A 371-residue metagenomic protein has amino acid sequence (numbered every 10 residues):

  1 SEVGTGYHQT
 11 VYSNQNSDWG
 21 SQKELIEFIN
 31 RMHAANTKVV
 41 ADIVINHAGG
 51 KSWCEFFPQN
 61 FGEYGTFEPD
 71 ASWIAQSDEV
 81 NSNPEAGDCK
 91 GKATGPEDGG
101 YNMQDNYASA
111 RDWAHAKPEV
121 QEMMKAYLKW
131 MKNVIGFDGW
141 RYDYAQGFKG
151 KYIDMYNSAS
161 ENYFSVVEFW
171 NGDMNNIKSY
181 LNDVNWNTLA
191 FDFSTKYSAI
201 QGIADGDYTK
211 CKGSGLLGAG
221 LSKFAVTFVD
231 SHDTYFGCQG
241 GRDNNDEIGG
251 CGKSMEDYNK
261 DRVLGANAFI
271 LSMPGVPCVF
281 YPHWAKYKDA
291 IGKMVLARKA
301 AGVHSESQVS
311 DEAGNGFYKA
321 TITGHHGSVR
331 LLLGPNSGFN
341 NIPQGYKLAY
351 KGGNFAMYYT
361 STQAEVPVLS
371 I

Functional and structural regions predicted by a protein language model:
S1-Y107, W113, Q146-V167, G172: Acidic/aromatic-lined carbohydrate-recognition and catalytic surfaces of CAZymes acting on diverse glycans
E2-Y7, S13, I29-T37, A41 (+1 more regions): Active-site-proximal helices and loops of the catalytic beta/alpha 8
Q15-D18, K117-E119, M255-D257: Short, flexible loop segments at the rims of nucleotide/cofactor-binding pockets, characterized by
G20, E119-M123, R262: Short secondary-structure boundary/capping elements
D112-Y127: Alpha-helical scaffold elements lining the catalytic groove of polysaccharide deacetylases
